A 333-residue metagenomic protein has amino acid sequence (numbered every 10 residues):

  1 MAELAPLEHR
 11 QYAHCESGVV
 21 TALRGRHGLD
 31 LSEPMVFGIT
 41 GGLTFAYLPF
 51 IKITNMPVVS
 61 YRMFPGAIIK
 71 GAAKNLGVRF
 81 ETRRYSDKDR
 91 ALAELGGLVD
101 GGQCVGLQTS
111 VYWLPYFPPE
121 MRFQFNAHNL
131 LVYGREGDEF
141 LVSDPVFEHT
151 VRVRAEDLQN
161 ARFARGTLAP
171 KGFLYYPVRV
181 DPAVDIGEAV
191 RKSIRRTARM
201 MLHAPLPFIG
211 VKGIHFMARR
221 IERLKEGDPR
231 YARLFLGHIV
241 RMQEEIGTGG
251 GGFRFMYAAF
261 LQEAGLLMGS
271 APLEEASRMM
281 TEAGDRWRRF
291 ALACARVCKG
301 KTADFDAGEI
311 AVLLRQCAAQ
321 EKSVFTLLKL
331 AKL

Functional and structural regions predicted by a protein language model:
A2-L31, G41-P182: Conserved active-site-adjacent core of cysteine acyl-enzyme catalytic domains
E8-R26, S60-A67, M200-K225, M242-R254: Active-site nucleophilic cysteine motif
R10, V59, T82, V184-E188 (+5 more regions): Charge-dense, low-complexity intrinsically disordered segments
G18-V19, A67-G71, R90, E94 (+9 more regions): Exposed alpha-helical structural elements
G25-P34, L261-M268: Short helix-capping/linker segments at secondary-structure and domain boundaries
G137-I246: Noncatalytic regulatory segments and standalone regulatory/sensor domains
M242-L333: Charged, long alpha-helical assembly modules
